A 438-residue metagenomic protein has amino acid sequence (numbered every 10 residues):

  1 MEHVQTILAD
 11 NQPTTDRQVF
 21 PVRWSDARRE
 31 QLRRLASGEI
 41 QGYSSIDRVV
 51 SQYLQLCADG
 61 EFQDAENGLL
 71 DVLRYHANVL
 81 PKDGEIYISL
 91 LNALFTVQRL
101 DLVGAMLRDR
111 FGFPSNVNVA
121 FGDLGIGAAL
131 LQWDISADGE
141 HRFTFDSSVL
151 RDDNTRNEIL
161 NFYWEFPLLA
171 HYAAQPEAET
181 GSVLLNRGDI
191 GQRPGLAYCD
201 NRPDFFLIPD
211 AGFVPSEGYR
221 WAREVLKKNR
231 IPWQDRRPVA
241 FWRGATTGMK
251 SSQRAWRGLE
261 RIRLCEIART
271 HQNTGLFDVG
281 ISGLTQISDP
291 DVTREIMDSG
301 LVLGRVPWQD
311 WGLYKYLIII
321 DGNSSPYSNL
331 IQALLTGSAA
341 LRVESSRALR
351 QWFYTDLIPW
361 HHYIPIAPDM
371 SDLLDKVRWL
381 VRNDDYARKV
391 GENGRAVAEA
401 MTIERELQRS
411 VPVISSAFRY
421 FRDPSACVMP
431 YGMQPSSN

Functional and structural regions predicted by a protein language model:
M1, A58, A245, R269 (+3 more regions): Residue-level marker of positions within ordered structural domains that often coincide with functionally constrained
N11-R17, P21-R28, R34, Q41-D47 (+2 more regions): Secretory-pathway glycan-assembly enzymes, especially type II membrane glycosyltransferases that use nucleotide-sugar
S37-E39, H361: A ubiquitous short alpha-helical element
R305-P435: Catalytic binding pocket for nucleotide-activated donors in carbohydrate/polymer assembly enzymes
N438: C-terminal extracytoplasmic interaction modules
